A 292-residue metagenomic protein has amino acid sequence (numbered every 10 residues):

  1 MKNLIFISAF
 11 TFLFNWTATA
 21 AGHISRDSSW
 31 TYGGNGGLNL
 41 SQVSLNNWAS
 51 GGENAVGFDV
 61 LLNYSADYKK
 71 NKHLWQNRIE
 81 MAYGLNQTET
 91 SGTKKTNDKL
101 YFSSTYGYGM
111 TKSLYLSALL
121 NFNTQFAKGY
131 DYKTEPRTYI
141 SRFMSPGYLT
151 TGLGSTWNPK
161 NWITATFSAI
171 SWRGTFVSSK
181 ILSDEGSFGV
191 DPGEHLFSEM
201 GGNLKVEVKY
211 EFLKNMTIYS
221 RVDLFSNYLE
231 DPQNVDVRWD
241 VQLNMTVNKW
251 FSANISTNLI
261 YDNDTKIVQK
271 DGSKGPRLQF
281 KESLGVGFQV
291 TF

Functional and structural regions predicted by a protein language model:
R26-Q42, H73-W75: Transmembrane beta-strand segments of Gram-negative outer membrane beta-barrel proteins
G34, L38-L40, V60-Y68, F102-Y108 (+7 more regions): Residues on the lipid-exposed face of transmembrane beta-strands in outer-membrane beta-barrel proteins
G34-G36, N77, A118-L120, L153 (+3 more regions): Membrane-embedded beta-strand positions of outer-membrane beta-barrel proteins
L38-S44, K70-K72, M81-Q87, F122-K128 (+4 more regions): Transmembrane beta-strands of outer-membrane beta-barrel pores
N47-G52, Q87-G92, E135-S141, F188-E194 (+2 more regions): Extracellular loop and loop/strand-boundary signature of outer-membrane beta-barrel proteins
K72-W75, S113-L116, W162-A165, N215-I218 (+1 more regions): Repeated loop/turn-to-beta-strand initiation elements of outer-membrane beta-barrel proteins
K94-G201: Outer-membrane pore/translocation modules
L278-F292: Outer-membrane beta-barrel "beta-signal"
